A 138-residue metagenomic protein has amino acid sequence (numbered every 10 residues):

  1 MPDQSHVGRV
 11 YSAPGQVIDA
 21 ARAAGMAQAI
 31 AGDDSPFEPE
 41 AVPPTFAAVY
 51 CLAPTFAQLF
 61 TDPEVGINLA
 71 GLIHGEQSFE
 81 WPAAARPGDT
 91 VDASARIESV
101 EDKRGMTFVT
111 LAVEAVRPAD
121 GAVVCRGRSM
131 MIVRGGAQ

Functional and structural regions predicted by a protein language model:
M1-E76: Hot-dog-fold acyl-thioester-processing enzymes
M1-P2, W81-Q138: HotDog/MaoC-like acyl-thioester-processing domains
